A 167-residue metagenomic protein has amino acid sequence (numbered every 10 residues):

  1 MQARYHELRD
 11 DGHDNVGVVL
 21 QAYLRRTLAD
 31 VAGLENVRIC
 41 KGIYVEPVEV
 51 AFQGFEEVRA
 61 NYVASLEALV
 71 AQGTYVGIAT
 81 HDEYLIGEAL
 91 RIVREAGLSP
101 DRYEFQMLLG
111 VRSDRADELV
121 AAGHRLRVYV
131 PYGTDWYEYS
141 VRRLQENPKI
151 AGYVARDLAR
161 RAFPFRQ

Functional and structural regions predicted by a protein language model:
M1-Q167: Positively charged, amphipathic and often flexible ligand-engagement surfaces
